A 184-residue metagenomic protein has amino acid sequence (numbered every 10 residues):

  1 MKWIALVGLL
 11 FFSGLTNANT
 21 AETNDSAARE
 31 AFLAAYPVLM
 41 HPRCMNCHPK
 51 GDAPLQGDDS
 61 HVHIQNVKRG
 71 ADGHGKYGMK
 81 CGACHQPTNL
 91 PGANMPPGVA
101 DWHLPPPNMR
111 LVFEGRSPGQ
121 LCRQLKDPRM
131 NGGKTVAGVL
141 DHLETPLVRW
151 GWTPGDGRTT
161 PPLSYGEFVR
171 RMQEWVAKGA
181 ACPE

Functional and structural regions predicted by a protein language model:
M1-Y36, Q56, V67-D72, P91-E184: N-terminal export/targeting leaders of redox proteins
A27-A28, H63-I64, C84-H85: Short amphipathic alpha-helical surface micro-motifs
A31, M40-R43: Short N-terminal amphipathic alpha-helix/helix-capping patch enriched in small hydrophobics with frequent Ser/Thr
P37-M40, Y77: Short metal-coordination and nucleic-acid-contact micro-motifs, chiefly zinc-binding Cys/His arrays
R43-G51, G78-T88: The canonical Cys-X-X-Cys-His
G57-H63: Non-heme iron-sulfur electron-transfer modules
